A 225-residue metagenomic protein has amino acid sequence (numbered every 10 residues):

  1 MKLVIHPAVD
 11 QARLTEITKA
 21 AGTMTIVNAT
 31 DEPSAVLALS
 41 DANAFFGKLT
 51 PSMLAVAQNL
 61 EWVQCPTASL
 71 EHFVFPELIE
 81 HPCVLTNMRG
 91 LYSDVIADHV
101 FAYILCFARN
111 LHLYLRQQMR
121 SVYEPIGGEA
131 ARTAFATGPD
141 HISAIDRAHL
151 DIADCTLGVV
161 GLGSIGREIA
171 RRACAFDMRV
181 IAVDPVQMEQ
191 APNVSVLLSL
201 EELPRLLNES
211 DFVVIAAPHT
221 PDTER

Functional and structural regions predicted by a protein language model:
M1-R89: An N-terminal-biased, well-structured beta-alpha scaffold segment characteristic of Rossmann-like dinucleotide-binding
I5, L157-V159: Hydrophobic Val/Ile/Leu positions in short beta-strands of Rossmann-like dinucleotide-binding domains
C83, R89-T156: Phosphate-binding beta-alpha-beta segment of Rossmann-like dinucleotide-binding domains, i.e., the NAD(P)
T156, M178-R179: Residues at the starts of beta-strands that form the adenosine-phosphate
L162-G163: Glycine-rich Rossmann-fold phosphate-binding loop(s) that bind the pyrophosphate of adenine dinucleotide cofactors
G166-R167: N-terminal Rossmann-fold NAD(P) dinucleotide-binding loop
A173: Aromatic pocket-lining residues of Rossmann-like dinucleotide-binding sites
I181, P185-R225: Rossmann-like adenosine-cofactor binding region
